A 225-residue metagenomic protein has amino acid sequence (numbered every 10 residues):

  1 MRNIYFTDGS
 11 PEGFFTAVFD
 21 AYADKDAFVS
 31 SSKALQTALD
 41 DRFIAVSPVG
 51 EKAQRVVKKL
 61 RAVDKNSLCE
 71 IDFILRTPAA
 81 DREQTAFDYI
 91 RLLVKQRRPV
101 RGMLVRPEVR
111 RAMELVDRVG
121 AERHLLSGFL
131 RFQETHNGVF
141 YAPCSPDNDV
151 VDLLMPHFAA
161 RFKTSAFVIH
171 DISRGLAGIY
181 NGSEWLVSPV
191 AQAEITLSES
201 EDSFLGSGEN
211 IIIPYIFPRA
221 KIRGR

Functional and structural regions predicted by a protein language model:
M1-G50: N-terminal ordered "arm"
G13-A21, D88-K95, L153-A160, G206-P214: Short, hydrophobic/amphipathic alpha-helical patches that form generic packing surfaces within helical domains
V18, Y22-A23, L60, V119 (+1 more regions): Hydrophobic, Leu/Ile/Phe/Ala-enriched alpha-helical segments that form helix-helix packing faces
K25-D26, V63, S67, Q96-V100 (+5 more regions): Short secondary-structure junctions and interdomain/linker hinges
S31-S127: Charged, alpha-helical interface segments at or near domain boundaries
I44-K52, E184-S198: Acidic, Ser/Thr-rich peripheral helices and adjacent loops at domain boundaries
G102-A193: Internal, well-folded beta-alpha domain core
A166, A177-G178, T196-R225: Long, compositionally biased intrinsically disordered terminal regions
